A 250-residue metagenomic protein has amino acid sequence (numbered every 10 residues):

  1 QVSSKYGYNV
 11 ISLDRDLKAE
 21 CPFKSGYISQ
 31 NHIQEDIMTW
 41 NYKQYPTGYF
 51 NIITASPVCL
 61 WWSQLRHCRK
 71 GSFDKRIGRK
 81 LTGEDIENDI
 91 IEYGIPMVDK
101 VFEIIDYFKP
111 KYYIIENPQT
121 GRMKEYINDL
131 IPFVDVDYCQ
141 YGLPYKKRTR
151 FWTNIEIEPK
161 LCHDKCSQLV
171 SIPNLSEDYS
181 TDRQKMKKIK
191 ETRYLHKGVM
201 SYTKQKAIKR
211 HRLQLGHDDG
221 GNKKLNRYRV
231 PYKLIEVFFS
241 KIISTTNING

Functional and structural regions predicted by a protein language model:
Q1-G250: Conserved active-site and SAM-binding loop architecture of S-adenosyl-L-methionine-dependent nucleic-acid
